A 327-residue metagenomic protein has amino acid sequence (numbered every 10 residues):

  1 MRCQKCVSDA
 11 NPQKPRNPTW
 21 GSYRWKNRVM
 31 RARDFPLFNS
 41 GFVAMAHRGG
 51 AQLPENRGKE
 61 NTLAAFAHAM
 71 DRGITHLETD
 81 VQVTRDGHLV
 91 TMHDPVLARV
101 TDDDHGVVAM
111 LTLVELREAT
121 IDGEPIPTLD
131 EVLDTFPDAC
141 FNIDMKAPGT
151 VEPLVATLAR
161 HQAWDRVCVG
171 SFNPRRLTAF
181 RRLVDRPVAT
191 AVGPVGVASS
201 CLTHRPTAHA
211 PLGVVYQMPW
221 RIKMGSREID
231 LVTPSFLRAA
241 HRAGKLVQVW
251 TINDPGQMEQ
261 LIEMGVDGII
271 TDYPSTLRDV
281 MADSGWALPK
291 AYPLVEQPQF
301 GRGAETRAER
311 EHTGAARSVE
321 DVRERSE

Functional and structural regions predicted by a protein language model:
C3, K14-E327: Phosphate-group recognition and catalysis centered on beta-loop-alpha active-site segments
V7-D9: Short amphipathic, helix-prone segments within low-complexity/disordered or flexible regions
